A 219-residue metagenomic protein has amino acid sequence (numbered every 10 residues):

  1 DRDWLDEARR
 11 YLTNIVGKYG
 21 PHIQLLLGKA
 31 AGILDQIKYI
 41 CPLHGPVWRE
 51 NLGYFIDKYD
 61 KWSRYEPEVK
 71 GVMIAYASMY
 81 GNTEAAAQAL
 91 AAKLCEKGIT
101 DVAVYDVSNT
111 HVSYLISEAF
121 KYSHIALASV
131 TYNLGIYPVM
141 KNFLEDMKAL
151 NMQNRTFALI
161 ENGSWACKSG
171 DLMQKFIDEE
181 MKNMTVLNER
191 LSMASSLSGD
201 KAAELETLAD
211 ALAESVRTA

Functional and structural regions predicted by a protein language model:
D1-V47, A89-A103, L115-A219: FMN-binding flavodoxin-like domain, especially the glycine-rich phosphate-binding loop
Y39-E68, N142: Short N-terminal or domain-adjacent regulatory/targeting segments
N51-G53, A85, G170: A short acidic (Asp/Glu
Y54, S78-Y80, N109-T110, I136-V139 (+1 more regions): Short acidic/polar alpha-helix capping motifs at helix-coil junctions
R64-I116: Long, well-ordered mid-to-C-terminal structural blocks that present hydrophobic/aromatic surfaces
